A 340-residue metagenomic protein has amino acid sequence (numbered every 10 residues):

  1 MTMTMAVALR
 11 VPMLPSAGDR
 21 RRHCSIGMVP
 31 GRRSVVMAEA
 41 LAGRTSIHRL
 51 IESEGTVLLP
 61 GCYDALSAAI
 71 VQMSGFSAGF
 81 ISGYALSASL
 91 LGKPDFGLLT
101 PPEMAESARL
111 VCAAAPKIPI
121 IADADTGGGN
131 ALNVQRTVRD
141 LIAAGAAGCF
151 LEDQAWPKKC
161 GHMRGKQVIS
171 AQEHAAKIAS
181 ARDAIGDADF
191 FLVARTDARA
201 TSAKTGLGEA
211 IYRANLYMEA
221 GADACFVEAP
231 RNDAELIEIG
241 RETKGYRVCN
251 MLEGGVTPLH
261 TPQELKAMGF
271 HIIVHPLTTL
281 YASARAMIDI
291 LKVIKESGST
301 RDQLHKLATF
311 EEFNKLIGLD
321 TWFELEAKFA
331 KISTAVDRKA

Functional and structural regions predicted by a protein language model:
M1-G27: N-terminal chloroplast transit peptides
M13, L91-G92, L98, E312-L319: Glycine-centered secondary-structure boundary/capping sites
P15-G18, R33, Y63, T279: A generic alpha-helix propensity feature with a strong bias for hydrophobic helices
G31-R32, A40-L41, T279-A340: Extended, intrinsically disordered, low-complexity segments
L41-H271, H275, A282, I288 (+1 more regions): Alpha/beta enzyme core
